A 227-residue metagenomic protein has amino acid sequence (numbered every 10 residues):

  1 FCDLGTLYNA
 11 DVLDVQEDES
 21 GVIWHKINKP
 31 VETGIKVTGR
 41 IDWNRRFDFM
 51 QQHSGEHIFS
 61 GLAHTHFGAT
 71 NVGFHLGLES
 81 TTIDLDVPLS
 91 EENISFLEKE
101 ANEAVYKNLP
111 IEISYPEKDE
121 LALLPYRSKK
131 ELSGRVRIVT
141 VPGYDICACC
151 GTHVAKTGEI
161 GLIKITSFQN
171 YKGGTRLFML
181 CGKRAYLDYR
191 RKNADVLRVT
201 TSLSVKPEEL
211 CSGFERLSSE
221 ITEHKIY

Functional and structural regions predicted by a protein language model:
F1-L7, P30-I83: Active/ligand-binding-proximal structured segments within catalytic/core domains that scaffold catalytic residues
L7-V22: Solvent-exposed beta-strand/loop surfaces of large extracellular or lumenal domains
D18, R46-D48, R184-L187: Short beta-strands and strand-coil junctions in structured, solvent-facing domains, enriched
S20-K29, T81-V87: A generic structural motif
H25-G34, L180-G182: Short solvent-exposed strand/turn elements
R45, T65-Y171: Functional cores that coordinate and move charged inorganic groups
G61, S95, K99, E103 (+3 more regions): Solvent-exposed alpha-helical segments within well-ordered globular domains of core cellular machineries
I160, T166-Y227: Terminal appendage regions of diverse proteins
